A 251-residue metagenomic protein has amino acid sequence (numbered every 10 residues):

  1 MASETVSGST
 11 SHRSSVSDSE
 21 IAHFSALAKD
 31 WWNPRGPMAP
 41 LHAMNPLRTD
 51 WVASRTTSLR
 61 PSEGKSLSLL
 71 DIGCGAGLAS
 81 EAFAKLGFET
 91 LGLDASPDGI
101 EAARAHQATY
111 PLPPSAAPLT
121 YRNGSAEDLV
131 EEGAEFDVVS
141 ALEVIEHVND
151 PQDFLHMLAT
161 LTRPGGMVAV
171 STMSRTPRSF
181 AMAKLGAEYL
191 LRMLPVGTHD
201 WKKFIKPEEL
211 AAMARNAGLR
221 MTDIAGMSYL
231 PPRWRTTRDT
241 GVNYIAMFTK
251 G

Functional and structural regions predicted by a protein language model:
M1-P34: N-terminal, positively charged/glycine-rich alpha-helical extensions of SAM-dependent methyltransferases
H42-K65: Conserved alpha-helix/loop element of class I SAM-dependent methyltransferases that forms part of the SAM/SAH-binding
G64-G73: Conserved class I S-adenosyl-L-methionine
L78-D128: Class I SAM-dependent methyltransferase SAM/SAH-binding core
S140: A conserved beta-strand element that flanks and buttresses the S-adenosyl-L-methionine
D153-P164: A short glycine-rich, Lys/Arg-flanked "PGG" loop and its adjoining helix->strand segment in the class I
M167-L191: Conserved class I S-adenosyl-L-methionine
R192-E209: Acceptor-substrate binding/catalytic loop of class I
